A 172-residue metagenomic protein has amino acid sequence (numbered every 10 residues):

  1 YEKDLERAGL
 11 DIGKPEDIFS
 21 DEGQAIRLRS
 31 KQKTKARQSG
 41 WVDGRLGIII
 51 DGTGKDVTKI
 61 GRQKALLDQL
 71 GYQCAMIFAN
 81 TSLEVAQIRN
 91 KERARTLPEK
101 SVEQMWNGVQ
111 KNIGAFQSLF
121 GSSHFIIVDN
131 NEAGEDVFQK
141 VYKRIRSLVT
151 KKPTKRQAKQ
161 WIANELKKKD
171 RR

Functional and structural regions predicted by a protein language model:
Y1-L46, T58: Conserved substrate/cofactor phosphate-moiety recognition/catalytic segment in nucleotide-dependent phosphotransferases
Q38, K64, I113-Q117: Short amphipathic alpha-helical segments and helix-helix/interface helices
G44-I48, Q73-A75: Loop/turn-to-beta-strand initiation segments
G47-T58, E84: Conserved Switch II/interswitch segment of TRAFAC-class P-loop GTPases
D51-G52, F78-A79, D129: Small/polar loops that bind or transfer phosphate-bearing groups
K55, D68-R89: Conserved phosphate-donor/acceptor-positioning beta-strand/loop module used by diverse small-molecule
T58-D68: Amphipathic helical hotspot of TIR/SEFIR-family domains
E84-R172: Conserved GTP-binding G-domain of TRAFAC-class P-loop NTPases and closely related GTPase folds
